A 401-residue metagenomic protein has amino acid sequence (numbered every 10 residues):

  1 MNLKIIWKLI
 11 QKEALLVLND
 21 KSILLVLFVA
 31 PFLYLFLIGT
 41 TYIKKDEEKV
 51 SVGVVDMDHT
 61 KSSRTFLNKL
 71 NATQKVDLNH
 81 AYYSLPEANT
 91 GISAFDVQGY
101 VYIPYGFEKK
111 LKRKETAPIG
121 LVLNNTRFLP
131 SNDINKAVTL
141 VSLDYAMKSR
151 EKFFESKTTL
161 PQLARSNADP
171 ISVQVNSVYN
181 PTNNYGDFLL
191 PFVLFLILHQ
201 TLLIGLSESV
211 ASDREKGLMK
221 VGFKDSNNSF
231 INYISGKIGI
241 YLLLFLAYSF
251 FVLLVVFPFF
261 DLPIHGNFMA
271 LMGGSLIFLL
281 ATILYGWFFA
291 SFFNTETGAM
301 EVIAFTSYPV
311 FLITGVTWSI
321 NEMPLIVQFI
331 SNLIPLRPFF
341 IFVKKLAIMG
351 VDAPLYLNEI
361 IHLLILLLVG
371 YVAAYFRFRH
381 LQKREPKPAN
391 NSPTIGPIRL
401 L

Functional and structural regions predicted by a protein language model:
M1-D187, H380, P386-L401: Extracytoplasmic/periplasmic domains immediately adjacent to an N-terminal transmembrane anchor in multi-pass membrane
L3, W7-Q11, D187, S226-G239 (+5 more regions): Alpha-helical membrane-protein architecture signal
L15, N19, F195, I231-L244 (+2 more regions): Alpha-helical transmembrane segments of multi-pass membrane proteins
L27-F28, D187-F188, F305-T306, S331: Hydrophobic alpha-helical transmembrane segments of integral membrane proteins, especially lipid-exposed positions
H59, L243, F251-V255, P263-L401: Membrane-spanning alpha-helical segments of multipass transporters and channels
E115-D133, S177, S207-E208, G286-P309: Cytoplasmic juxtamembrane interface segments
L190-E208: Long, hydrophobic alpha-helical segments
I204-S226: Transmembrane helix boundary and interhelical loop/hinge segments in multi-pass membrane proteins
